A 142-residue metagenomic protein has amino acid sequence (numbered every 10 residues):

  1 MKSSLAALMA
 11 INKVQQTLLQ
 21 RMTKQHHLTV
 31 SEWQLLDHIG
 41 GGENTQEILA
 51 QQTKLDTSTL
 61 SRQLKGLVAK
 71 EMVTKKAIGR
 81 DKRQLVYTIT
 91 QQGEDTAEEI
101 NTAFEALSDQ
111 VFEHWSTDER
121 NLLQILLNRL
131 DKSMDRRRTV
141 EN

Functional and structural regions predicted by a protein language model:
M1-H26, M72: N-terminal leader segment of winged-helix/HTH proteins
A7, L18, Q34-D37, D95 (+1 more regions): Pre-recognition alpha-helix immediately N-terminal to the DNA-recognition helix within helix-turn-helix or winged-helix
N12, D37-G41, N101, N128: Short, locally clustered residues in the helix-turn-helix/winged-helix DNA-binding domain
T17-T59: N-terminal helix-turn-helix DNA-binding core of bacterial DNA-binding proteins
R21, K65-I125: Charged, amphipathic alpha-helical coiled-coil/dimerization segments
D118-N142: C-terminal regulatory/oligomerization modules of transcriptional regulators
